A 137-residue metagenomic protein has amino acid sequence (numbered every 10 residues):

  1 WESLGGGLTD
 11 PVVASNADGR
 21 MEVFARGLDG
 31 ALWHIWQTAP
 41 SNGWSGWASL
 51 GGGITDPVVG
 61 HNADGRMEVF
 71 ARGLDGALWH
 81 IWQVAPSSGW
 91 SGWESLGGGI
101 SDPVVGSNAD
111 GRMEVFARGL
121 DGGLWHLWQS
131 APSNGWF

Functional and structural regions predicted by a protein language model:
W1-F137: A structural motif
